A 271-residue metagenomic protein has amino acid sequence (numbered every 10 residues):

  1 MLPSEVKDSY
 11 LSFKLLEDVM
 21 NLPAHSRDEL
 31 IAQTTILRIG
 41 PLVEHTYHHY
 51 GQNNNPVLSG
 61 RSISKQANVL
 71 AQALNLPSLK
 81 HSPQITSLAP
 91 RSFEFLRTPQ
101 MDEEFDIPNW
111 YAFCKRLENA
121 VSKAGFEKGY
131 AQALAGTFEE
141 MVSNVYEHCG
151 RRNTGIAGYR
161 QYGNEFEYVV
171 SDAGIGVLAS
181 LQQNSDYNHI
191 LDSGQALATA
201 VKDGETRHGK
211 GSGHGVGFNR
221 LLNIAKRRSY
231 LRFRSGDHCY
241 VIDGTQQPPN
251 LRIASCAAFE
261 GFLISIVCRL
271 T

Functional and structural regions predicted by a protein language model:
M1-D28, H81-S87, R91, Y187-H189 (+1 more regions): Flexible, glycine-/charge-rich segments associated with ATP-binding catalytic modules
P3-H81: Amphipathic alpha-helical interaction surfaces in cytosolic regulatory modules
L42-T46, V69, A133-G136, E140 (+1 more regions): Amphipathic alpha-helical interaction segments
K65-I107: A contiguous, low-structure linker/loop signature
E94-F126, L178, S185-T206: Helix-loop-beta hinge of the Bergerat
F126-Y162, L222-I224: Conserved ATP-binding N-box helix of the HATPase_c
E139, S143, Y168, G194-A198 (+2 more regions): Internal, well-ordered alpha-helical scaffold/interface segments that support domain packing or protein-protein contacts
N144-Q183, L251: ATP-lid-like helix-loop hinge signature
